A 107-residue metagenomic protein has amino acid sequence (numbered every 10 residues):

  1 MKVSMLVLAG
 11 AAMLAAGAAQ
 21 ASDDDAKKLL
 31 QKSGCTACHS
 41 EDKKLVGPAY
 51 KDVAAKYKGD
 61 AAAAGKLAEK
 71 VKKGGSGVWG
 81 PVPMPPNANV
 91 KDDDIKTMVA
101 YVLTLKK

Functional and structural regions predicted by a protein language model:
M1-V7: Bacterial N-terminal signal peptides that target proteins for export
V7-A15: Bacterial N-terminal signal peptides
L14-D23: Sec/Tat signal peptide C-region and signal peptidase I cleavage site
S22-E41: Sequence/structural segment immediately N-terminal to covalent heme-attachment motifs in c-type and related
A26, A63, L67, D94-I95: Stable alpha-helical elements in mature extracytoplasmic
A37, K43-Y57, E69-V99: Axial heme c-ligation environment in periplasmic c-type cytochrome domains
A100-L105: Aromatic- and Gly/Pro-enriched helix-to-coil junctions and flexible linker segments
